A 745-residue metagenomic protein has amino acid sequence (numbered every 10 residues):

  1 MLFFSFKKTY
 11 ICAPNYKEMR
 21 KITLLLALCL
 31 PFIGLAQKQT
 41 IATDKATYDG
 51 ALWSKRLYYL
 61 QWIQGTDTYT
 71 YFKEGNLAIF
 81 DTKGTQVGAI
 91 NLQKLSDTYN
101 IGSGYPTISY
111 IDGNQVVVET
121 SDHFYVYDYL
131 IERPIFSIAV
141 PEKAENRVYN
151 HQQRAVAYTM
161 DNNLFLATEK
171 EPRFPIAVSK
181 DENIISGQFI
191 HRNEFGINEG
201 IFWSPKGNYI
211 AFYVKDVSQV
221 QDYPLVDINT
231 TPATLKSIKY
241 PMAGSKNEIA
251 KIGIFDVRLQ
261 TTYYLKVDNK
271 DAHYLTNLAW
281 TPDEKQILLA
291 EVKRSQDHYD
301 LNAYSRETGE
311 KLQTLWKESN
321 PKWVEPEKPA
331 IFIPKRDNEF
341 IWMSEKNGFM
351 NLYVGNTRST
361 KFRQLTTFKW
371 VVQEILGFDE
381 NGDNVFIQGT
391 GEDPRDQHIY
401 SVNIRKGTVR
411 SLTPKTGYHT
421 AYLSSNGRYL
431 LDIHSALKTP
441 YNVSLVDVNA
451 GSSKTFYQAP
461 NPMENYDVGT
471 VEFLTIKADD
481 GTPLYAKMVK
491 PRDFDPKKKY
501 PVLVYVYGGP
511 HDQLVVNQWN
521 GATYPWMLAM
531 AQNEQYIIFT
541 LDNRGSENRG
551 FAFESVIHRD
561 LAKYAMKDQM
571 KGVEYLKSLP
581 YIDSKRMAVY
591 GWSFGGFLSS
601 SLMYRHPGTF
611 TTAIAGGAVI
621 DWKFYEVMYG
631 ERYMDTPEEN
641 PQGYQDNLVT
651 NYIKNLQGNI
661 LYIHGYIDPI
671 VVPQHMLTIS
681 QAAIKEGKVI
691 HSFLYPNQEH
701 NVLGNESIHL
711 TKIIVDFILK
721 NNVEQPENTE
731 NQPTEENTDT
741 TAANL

Functional and structural regions predicted by a protein language model:
M1-A42, T734, T740-L745: Bacterial Sec-dependent N-terminal signal peptides
M1-K8, S179, V217-S218, P491: Short regulatory "switch" loops immediately downstream of catalytic or recognition motifs within protein catalytic
F3, N15, F32, K206 (+7 more regions): Generic low-complexity segments that are intrinsically disordered, proline-rich and/or Lys/Arg-biased
K7-Y10, A36, L57, P637 (+1 more regions): Prokaryotic Sec-type signal peptides and long signal-anchor helices with extended Leu/Ile/Val-rich h-regions
T23-L25, S305-R306, D447, P733: Short alpha-helical "patches" and their helix-cap loops
A36-S411, T416-G417, R428-Y429, T439 (+3 more regions): Beta-propeller folds
D222, A279, E284, T420-L745: Serine-hydrolase catalytic core recognition
